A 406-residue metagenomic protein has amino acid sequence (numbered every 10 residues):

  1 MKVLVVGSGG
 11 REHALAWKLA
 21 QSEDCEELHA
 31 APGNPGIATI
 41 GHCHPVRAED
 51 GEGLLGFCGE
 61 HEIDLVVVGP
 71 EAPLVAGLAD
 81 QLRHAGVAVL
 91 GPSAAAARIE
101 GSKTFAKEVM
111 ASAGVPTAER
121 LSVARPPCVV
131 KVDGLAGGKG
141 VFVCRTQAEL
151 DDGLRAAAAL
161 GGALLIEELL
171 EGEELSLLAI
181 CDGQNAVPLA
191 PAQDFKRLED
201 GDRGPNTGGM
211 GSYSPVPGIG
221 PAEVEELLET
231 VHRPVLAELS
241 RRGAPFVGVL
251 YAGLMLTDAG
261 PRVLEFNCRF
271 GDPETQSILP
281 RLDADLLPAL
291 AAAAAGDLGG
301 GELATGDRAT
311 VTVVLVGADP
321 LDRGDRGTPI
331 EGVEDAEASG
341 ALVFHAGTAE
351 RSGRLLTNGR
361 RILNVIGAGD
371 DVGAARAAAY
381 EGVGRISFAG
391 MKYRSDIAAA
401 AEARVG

Functional and structural regions predicted by a protein language model:
M1-S93: ATP-binding N-terminal substructure of ATP-dependent carboxylate-amine bond-forming enzymes
C43-D50, R120-V123, C144: Short acidic-hydrophobic, aromatic-tinged amphipathic segments that line or gate anion-handling sites
G53, E149-L150, P320-G324, D370-A377: Short, conserved charged micro-motifs
A88-V141: A conserved helix-loop-beta module that forms one wall/lid of the active-site cleft in ATP-utilizing catalytic domains
G140-T275: Internal nucleotide-binding/catalytic subdomain
L228-L250, N267-A338, E350: Active-site "cap" helix and flanking loop/linker of ATP-utilizing ligase/carboxylase catalytic domains
T348-S352, L356-G406: Generic C-terminus detector
